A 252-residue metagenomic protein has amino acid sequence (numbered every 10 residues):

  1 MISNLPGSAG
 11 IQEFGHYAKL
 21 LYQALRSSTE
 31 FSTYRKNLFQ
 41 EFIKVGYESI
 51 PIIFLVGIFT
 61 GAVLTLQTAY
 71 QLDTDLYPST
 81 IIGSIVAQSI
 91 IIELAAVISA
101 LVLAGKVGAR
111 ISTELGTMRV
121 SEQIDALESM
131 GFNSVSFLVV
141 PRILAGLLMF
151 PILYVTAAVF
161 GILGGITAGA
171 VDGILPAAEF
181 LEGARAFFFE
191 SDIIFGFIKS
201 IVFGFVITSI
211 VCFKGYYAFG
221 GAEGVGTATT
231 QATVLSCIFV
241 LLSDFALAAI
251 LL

Functional and structural regions predicted by a protein language model:
S3-K36: Short, membrane-interfacial amphipathic segments enriched in basic
E41, S129-I152, T227: Membrane-interface alpha-helices at helix entry/exit sites of multi-pass transporters
V45-I98, V102: Active-site cofactor/substrate anionic-group-binding motifs, chiefly glycine- and Lys/Arg-rich phosphate-binding loops
G46, I50, F54, L94 (+3 more regions): Selective transmembrane-helix segments that form parts of the transport pathway or gating/packing helices in multipass
Q67-I91, A158-I201, F205, S209-A228 (+1 more regions): Membrane-interfacial helix-loop-helix connectors in multipass membrane proteins
L101-R119: A hydrophobic alpha-helix feature that marks transmembrane segments and, especially, their cytosolic C-terminal ends
L115-V139, A222-V225: Short cytoplasmic-facing helical segments at TM-TM junctions of multi-pass membrane proteins
V225, Q231-L247: Final/C-terminal transmembrane alpha-helix of multipass membrane proteins
